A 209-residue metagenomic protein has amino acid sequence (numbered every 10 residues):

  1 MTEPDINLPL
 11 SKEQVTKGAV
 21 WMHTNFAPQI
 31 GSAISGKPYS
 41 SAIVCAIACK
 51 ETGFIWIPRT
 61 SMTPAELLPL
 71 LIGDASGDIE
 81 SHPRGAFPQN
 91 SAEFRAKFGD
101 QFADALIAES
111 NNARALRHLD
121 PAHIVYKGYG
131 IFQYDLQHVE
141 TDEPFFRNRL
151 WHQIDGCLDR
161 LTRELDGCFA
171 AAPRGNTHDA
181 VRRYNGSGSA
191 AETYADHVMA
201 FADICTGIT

Functional and structural regions predicted by a protein language model:
E3-T209: Catalytic glycan-binding domains that act on GlcNAc-containing polysaccharides
